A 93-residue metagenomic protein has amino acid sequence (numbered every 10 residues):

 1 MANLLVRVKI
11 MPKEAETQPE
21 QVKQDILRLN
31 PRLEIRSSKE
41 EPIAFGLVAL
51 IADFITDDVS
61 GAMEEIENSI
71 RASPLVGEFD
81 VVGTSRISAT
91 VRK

Functional and structural regions predicted by a protein language model:
M1-K93: Long, contiguous binding/interaction regions
